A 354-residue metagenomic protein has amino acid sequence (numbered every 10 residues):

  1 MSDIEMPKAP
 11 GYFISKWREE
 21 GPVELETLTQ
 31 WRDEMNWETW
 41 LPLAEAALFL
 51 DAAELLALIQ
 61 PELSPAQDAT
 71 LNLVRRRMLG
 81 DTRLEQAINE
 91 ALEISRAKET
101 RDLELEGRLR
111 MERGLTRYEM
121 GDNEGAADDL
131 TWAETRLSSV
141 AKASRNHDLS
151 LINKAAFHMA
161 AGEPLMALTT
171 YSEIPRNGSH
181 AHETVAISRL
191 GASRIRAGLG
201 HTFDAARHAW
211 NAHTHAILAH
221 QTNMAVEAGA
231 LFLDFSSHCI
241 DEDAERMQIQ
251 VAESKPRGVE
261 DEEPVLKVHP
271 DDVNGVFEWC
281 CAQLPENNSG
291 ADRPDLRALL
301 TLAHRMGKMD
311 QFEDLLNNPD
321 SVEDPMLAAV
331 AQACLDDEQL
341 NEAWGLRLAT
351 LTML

Functional and structural regions predicted by a protein language model:
M1-Q30, M35-E38, E242-L354: C-terminal non-catalytic interaction modules
S15-E26, L41-A57, R77-I94, E119-T135 (+4 more regions): Helix-turn-helix repeat elements of alpha-solenoid scaffolds
M35, S64-Q67, L103-L105, K142-N146 (+7 more regions): Structural signature of alpha-solenoid helical repeat junctions
E45, V74-R77, L115, A156 (+4 more regions): Residue-level recognition of tetratricopeptide repeat
A57-P61, N89-A97, T131-S139, T169-S179 (+4 more regions): Amphipathic alpha-helical segments of tetratricopeptide repeats
A66-T70, R108, H147-L149, I187 (+4 more regions): Residue register of alpha-helical TPR repeats
